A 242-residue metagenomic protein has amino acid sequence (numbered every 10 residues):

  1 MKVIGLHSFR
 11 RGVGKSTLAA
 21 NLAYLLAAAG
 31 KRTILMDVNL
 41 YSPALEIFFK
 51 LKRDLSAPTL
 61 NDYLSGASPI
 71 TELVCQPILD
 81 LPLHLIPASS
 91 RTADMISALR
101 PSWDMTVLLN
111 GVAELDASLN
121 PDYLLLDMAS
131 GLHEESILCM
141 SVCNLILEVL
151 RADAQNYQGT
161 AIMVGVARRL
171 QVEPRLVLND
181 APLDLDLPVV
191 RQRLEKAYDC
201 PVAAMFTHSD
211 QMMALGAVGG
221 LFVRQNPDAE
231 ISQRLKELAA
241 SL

Functional and structural regions predicted by a protein language model:
M1-V3, S241: Acidic-aromatic/histidine active-site loop/patch
V3-P69, Y123: Walker A/P-loop NTP-binding active-site region of P-loop NTPases, recognizing the glycine-rich GxxxxGKT/S
L40-D116, G216-V218: P-loop/Walker-type NTP enzyme "switch/lid" segment
L51-L55, V166-A167, Q192-E195, G220-V223: Short, hinge-like loop/turn segments at secondary-structure boundaries
V107-M205, M213-A214: Conserved catalytic-core segment of NTP-binding enzymes
G216-L235: C-terminal boundary of histidine-terminating zinc-finger modules
R234-L242: C-terminal alpha-helix
